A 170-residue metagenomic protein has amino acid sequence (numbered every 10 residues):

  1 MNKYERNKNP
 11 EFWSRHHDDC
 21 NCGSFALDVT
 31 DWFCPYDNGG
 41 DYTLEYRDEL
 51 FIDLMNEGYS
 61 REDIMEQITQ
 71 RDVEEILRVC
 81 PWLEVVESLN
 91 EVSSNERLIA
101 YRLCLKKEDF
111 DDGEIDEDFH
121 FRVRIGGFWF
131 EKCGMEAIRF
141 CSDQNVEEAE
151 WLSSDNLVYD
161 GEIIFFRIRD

Functional and structural regions predicted by a protein language model:
M1-H16: Active-site-adjacent structural segments surrounding the nucleophilic cysteine of cysteine proteases and isopeptidases
S14-D41, E66-Q70, D118-F119: Active-site nucleophilic cysteine motif
R15-H16, E91-V92, N156: A general structural signal for short secondary-structure junctions and capping/turn motifs
C20-C22, C34, C80, C104 (+2 more regions): Generic recognition of cysteine residues
E45, E49-E136: ...with weaker cross-activation on analogous glycine-rich loops/strands in unrelated enzymes
F128-D170: Active-site or metal-binding loop neighborhoods of secreted/extracellular toxin and effector enzymes
